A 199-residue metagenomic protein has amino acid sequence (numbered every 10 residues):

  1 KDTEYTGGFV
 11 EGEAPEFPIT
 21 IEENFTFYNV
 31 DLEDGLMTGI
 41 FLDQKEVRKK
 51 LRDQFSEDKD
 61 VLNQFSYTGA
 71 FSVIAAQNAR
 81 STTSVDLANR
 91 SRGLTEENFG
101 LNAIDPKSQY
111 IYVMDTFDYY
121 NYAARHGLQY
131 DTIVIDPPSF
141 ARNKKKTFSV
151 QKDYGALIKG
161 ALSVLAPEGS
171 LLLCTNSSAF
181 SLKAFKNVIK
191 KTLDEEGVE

Functional and structural regions predicted by a protein language model:
K1-I40, K49: Non-catalytic substrate-recognition/targeting regions of SAM-dependent transferases
L42-K59: Conserved alpha-helix/loop element of class I SAM-dependent methyltransferases that forms part of the SAM/SAH-binding
E57-Y67: Conserved class I S-adenosyl-L-methionine
T68-R80: Conserved SAM-binding loop of SAM-dependent methyltransferases across substrates and taxa, primarily the Class I
S81-D86: Conserved SAM-binding motif I beta-strand of class I
A88-V134: S-adenosyl-L-methionine
Y130-G160: Mobile active-site "lid"/loop adjacent to the S-adenosyl-L-methionine
A156-E199: C-terminal substrate-binding/active-site "lid" region of AdoMet-derived donor-dependent transferases
